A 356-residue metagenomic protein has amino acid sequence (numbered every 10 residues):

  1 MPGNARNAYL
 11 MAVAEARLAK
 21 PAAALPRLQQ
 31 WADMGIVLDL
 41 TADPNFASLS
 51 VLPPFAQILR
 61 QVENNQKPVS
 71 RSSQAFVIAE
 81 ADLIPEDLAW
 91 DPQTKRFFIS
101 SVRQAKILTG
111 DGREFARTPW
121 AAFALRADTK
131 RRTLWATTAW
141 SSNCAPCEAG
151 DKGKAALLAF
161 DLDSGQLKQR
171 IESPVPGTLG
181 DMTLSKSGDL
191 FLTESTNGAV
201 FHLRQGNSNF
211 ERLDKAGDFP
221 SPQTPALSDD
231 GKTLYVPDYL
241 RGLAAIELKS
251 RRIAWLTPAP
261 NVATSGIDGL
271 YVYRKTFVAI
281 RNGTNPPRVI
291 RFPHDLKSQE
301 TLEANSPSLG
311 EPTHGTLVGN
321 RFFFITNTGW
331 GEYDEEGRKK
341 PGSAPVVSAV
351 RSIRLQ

Functional and structural regions predicted by a protein language model:
Q66-L108, V346-S348: Beta-strand-rich domains and repeat architectures in extracellular enzymes and scaffolds, especially beta-propellers
A79-T94, V102, P119-T133, T137-S142 (+5 more regions): Beta-rich, blade/repeat-based domains predominating in secreted/periplasmic proteins but also intracellular
V102, A139-S141, S195-N197, Q205 (+3 more regions): Short loop/turn segments immediately following the C-termini of beta-strands
G110-G112, D161-Q166, R204-S208, E247-R251 (+2 more regions): Short loop/turn segments that connect beta-strands within beta-propeller blades
A136-G153, N327-V347: Short, conserved, GDST-rich strand-edge loop motifs in beta-rich repeat architectures
